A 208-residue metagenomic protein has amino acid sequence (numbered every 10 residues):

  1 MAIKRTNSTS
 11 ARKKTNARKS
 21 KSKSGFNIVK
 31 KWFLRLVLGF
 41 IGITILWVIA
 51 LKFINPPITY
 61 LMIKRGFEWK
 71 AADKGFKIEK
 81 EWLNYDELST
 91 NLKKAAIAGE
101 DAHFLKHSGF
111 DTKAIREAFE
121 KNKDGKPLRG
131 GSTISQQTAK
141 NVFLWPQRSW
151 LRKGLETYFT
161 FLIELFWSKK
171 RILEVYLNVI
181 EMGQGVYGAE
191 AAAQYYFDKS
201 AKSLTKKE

Functional and structural regions predicted by a protein language model:
A2-E208: Juxtamembrane regions of bacterial inner-membrane/periplasmic proteins, predominantly the peptidoglycan biogenesis
